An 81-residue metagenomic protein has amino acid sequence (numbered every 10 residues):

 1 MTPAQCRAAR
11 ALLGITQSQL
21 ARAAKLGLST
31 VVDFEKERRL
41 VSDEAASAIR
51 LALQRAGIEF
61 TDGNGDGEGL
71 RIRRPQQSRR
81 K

Functional and structural regions predicted by a protein language model:
M1, K36, L40, E44-S47: Residues at secondary-structure transition points
A4-Q19, R74-P75, R79-R80: Short basic helix-loop element that most often maps to the first helix and adjoining turn of HTH DNA-binding modules
A9, T30-D33, A52, G69: Residue-level recognition of specific faces of alpha-helices
Q19, T30, A45-A48: Residues in the helix-turn-helix
A23, D33, E44, R73-P75 (+1 more regions): Cell-envelope/extracellular anchoring and linker segments
K25, E44-T61: DNA major-groove recognition helix of helix-turn-helix/homeodomain DNA-binding modules
K25-V41: Recognition helix of helix-turn-helix/homeodomain-like DNA-binding domains that insert into the DNA major groove
I58-K81: Helix-turn-helix/homeodomain-like alpha-helical modules used for DNA recognition and transcription-factor dimerization
